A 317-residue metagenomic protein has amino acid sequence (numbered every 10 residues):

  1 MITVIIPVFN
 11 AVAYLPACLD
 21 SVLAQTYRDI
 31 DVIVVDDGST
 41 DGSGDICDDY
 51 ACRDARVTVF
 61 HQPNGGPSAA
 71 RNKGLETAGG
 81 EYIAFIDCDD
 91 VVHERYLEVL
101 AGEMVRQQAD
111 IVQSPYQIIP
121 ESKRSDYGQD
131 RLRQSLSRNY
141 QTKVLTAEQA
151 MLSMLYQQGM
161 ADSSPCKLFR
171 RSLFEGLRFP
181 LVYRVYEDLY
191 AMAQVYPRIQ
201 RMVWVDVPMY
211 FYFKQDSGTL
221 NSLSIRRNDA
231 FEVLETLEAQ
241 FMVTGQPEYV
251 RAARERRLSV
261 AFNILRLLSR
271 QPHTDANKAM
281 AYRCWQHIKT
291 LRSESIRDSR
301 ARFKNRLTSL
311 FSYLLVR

Functional and structural regions predicted by a protein language model:
M1-T3, L23-V34, G42, D54-T58: Short loop->beta transition adjacent to catalytic acidic/histidine clusters or analogous donor-positioning motifs
N10-A24: Short, well-formed alpha-helical segments that are part of the catalytic scaffolds of diverse glycosyltransferases
P16, I30, D41-D49, V91 (+1 more regions): Acidic helix N-cap motif at the loop->helix transition within catalytic regions of sugar-transfer enzymes
S21, R28, D36-D45, P63-G65 (+1 more regions): A conserved acidic beta->alpha catalytic loop
Q62-A78, C88: Glycine-rich, basic loop-to-helix element that forms the pyrophosphate-binding segment of sugar-nucleotide handling
I83: Short aromatic/hydrophobic "clamp" motif used to bind/position activated sugar donors
C88-Y186, Y190-M202, F213, S217-S222: Donor-binding/catalytic cores of nucleotide-activated saccharide and glycerol-phosphate transferases/polymerases
S269-R317: Membrane-interface aromatic/basic loop that binds lipid-linked glycans or pyrophosphate carriers, typified by
